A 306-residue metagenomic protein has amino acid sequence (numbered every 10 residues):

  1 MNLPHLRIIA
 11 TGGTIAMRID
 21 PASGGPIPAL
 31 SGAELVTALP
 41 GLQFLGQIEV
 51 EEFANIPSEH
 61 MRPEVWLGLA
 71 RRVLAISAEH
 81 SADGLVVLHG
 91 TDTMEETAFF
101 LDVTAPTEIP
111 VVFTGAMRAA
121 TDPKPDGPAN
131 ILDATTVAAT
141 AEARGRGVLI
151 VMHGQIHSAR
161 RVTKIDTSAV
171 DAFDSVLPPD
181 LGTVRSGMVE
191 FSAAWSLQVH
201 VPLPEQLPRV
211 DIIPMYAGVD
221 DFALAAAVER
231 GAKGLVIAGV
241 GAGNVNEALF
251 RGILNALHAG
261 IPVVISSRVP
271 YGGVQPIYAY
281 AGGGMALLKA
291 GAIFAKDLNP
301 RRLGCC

Functional and structural regions predicted by a protein language model:
M1-A75, Y271: ATP/NTP phosphate-donor binding region
N2-G13, S31, T37-L42, S158-G243: Accessory alpha-helical/coil subdomains and C-terminal extensions that flank or cap enzyme catalytic cores
A22-S31, T93, F99-V112, G127-D133 (+2 more regions): A glycine- and small-aliphatic-rich helix-loop capping segment at beta-alpha/alpha-beta transitions that lines
H80-M94, R230-A242: Short acidic, glycine-rich surface-loop motifs adjacent to enzyme active sites
A82, T107-P110, H258-P262: A short helix->loop->beta-strand "cap" motif at the edges of active sites that frequently abuts
V87-I109, V245-L254: Short Gly/Thr/Asp-enriched flexible loops that form oxyanion-binding sites at enzyme active sites
F113-R185: Internal gly/pro-rich beta-alpha loop/helix module that stabilizes soluble enzyme cofactors or their anionic handles
A242-C306: C-terminal non-catalytic interaction/assembly regions of soluble proteins
